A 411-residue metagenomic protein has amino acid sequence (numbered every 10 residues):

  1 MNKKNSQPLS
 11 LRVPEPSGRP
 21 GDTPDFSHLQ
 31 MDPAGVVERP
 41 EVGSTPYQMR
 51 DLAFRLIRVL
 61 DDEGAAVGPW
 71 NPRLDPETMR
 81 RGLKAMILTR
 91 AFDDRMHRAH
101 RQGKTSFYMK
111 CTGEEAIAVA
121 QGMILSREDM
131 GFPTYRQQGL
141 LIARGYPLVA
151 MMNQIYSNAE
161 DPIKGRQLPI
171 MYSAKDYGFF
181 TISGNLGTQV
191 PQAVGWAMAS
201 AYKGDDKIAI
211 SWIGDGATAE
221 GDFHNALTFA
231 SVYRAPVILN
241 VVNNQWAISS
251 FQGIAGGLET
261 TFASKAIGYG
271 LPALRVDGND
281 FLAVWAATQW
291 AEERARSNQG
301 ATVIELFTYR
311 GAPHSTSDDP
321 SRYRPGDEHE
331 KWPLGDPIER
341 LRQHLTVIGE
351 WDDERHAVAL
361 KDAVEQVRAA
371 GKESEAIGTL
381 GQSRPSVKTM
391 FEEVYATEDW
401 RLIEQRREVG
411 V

Functional and structural regions predicted by a protein language model:
M1-I117, A312, D319-S321, G326-V411: Conserved acidic/glycine
G43, F223-A226, A286-E293: Glycine-rich, charged/polar anion/phosphate-binding loops that engage phosphate groups from diverse ligands
G68, M198-K207, L258-W290, P333-L360: Conserved thiamine diphosphate
A91, R98-A235, F251-L258, A263 (+1 more regions): Cofactor-binding active-site loop characterized by glycine-rich and histidine/acidic residues
G139, Q245-I248, R310-A312: Short gly/pro/ser/thr-enriched loop/turn and capping motifs at secondary-structure boundaries
A226, V241-N243: Active-site cavity-forming subdomains of large catalytic enzyme subunits
S231-Y233, A295-N298: Arginine/glycine-rich "motif VI" loop of SF2 helicases in the C-terminal RecA-like domain
